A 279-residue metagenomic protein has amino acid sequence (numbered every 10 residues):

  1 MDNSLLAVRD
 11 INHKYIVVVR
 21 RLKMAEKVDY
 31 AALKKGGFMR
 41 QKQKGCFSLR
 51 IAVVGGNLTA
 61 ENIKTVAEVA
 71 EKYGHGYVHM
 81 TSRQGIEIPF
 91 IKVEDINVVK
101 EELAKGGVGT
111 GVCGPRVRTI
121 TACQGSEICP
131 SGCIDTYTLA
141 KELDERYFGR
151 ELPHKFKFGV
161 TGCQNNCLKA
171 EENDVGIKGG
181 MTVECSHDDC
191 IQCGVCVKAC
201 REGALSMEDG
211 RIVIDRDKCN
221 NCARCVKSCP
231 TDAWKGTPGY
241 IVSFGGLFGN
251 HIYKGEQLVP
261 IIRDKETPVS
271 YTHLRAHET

Functional and structural regions predicted by a protein language model:
L5-K23: Short, Lys/Arg-enriched N-terminal segments with co-localized hydrophobic residues within the first ~10-30 amino acids
K35-G56: Short glycine-/aliphatic-rich beta-strand segments at the starts of folded cytosolic domains
F38-Q43, G74-M80, G249: Short, flexible, solvent-exposed loop/turn segments with mixed acidic/basic and small polar residues
L49-V183, H187-I191, A199, K218: Small-residue-enriched alpha-helical segments and adjacent helix-cap loops that form tight helix-helix packing
G176-M181, R201, K227-P230, K235-Y271: Mobile "lid/hinge" segments at catalytic clefts and subdomain interfaces of large enzymes
V195-V213, N220, R224-Y240: Iron-sulfur cluster-binding cysteine motifs and their immediate structural context in ferredoxin-like electron-transfer
T272, A276-T279: Conserved small/polar residues in nucleotide/adenosyl-binding loops
